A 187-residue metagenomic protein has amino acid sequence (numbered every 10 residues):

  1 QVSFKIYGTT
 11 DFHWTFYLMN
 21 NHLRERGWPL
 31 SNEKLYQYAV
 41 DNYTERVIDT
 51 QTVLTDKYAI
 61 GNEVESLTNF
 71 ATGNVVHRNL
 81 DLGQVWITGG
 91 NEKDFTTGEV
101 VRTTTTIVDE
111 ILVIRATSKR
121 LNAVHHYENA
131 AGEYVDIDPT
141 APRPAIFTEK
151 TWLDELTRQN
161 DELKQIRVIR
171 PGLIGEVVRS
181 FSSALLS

Functional and structural regions predicted by a protein language model:
Q1-S187: Cell-surface/extracellular proteins and modules involved in cell-wall/glycan interaction or trafficking/anchoring
